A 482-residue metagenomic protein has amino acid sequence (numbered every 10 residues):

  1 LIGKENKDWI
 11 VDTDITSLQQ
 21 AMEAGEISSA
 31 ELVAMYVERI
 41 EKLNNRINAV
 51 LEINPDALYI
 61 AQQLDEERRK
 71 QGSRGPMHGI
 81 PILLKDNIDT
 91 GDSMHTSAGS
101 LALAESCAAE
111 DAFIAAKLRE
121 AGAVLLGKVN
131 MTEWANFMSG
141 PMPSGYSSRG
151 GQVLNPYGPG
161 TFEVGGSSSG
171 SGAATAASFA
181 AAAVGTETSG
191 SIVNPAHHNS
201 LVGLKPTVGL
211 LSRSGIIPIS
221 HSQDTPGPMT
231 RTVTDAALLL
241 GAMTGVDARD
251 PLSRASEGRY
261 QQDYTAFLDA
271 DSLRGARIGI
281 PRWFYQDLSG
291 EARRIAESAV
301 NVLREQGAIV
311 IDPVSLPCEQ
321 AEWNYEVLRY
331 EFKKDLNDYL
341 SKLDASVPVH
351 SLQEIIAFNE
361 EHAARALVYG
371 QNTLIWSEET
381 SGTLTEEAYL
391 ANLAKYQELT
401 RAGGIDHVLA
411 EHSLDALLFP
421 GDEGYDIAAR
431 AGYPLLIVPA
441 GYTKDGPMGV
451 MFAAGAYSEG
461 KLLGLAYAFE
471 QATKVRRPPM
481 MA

Functional and structural regions predicted by a protein language model:
L1-Q63, R69, R282, S298-N301 (+6 more regions): An N-terminal boundary/leader segment
N6, H78-A98, F267-P281, Y330-T400 (+2 more regions): Short helix-loop capping/hinge segments that flank enzyme active sites or metal/cofactor-binding pockets
V11, I15, L43, I53 (+3 more regions): Enzymes and membrane/adaptor proteins characterized by extended Gly/Ser/Thr/Asp/Glu-rich, aromatic-dotted
G25, G79, K85, E120 (+4 more regions): Glycine-rich, small-residue loops and helix-cap segments that act as flexible hinges at active-site edges
E26, E31-V33, Q62, A112 (+4 more regions): Acyltransferase
G79, I88-D89, Q223-T225, L252-S346: Gly/Ser-rich, acidic/histidine-flanked active-site/gating loops
E110-V246, A431-M451: Short glycine/serine-rich loop segments
K205-R294, E361, V475-A482: A short helix-breaking turn/cap at a secondary-structure junction
